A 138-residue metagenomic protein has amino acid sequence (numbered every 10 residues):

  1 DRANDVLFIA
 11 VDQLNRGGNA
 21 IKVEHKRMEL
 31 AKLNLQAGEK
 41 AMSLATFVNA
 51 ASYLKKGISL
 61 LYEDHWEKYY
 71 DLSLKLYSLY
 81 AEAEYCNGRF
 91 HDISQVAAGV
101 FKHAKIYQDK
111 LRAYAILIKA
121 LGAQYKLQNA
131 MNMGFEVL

Functional and structural regions predicted by a protein language model:
D1-A120, Q124, N129-V137: Extended alpha-helical scaffolding segments used for macromolecular assembly and cargo binding
